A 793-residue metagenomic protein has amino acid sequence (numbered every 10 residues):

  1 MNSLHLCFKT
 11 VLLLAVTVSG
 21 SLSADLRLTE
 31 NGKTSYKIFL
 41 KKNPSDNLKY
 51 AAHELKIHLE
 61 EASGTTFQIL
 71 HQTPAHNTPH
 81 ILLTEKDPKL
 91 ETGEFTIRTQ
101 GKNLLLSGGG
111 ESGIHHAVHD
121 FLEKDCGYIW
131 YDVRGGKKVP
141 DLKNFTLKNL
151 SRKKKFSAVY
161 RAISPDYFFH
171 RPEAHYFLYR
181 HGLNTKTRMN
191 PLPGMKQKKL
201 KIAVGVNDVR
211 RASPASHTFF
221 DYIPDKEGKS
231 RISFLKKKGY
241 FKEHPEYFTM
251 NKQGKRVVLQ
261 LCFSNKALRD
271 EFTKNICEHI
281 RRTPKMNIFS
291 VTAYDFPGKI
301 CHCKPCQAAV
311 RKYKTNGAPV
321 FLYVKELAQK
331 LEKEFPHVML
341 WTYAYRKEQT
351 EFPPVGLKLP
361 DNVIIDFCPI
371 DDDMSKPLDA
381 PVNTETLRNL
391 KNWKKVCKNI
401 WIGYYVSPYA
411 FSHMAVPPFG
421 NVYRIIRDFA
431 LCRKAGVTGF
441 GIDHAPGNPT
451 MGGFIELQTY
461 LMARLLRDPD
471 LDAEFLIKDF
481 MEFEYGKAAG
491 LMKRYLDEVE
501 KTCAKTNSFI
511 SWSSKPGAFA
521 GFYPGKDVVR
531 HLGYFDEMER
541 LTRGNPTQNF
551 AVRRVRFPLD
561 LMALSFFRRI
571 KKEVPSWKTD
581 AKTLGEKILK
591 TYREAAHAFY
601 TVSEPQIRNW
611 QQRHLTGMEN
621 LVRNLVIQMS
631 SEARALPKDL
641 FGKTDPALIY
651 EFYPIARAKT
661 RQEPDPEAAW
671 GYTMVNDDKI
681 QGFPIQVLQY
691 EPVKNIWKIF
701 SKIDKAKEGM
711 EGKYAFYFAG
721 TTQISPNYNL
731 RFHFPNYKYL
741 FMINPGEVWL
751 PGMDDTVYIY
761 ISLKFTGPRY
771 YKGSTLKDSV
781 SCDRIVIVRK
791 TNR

Functional and structural regions predicted by a protein language model:
L13-L14, L22-T96, D132, V139-K153: Acidic, contiguous N-terminal accessory segments
A51-E54, H58, P88-L322, Q329-P336 (+3 more regions): Feature activates predominantly on carbohydrate-active enzymes
A267-D270, E278, T384-G490, R494 (+1 more regions): Structured mid-domain segments that build the active-site/substrate or prosthetic-cofactor binding neighborhood
A309-L327, L357-D379, L461-L471: Acidic, His- and aromatic-enriched active-site or binding-groove loops in soluble protein domains that engage sugars
T342-D371, M414-N421, P449-Q458: Substrate-binding cleft/loops of secretory-pathway carbohydrate-active enzymes
M462-G720, L730, F734, F741 (+1 more regions): Catalytic domains of carbohydrate-active enzymes that cleave complex glycans
P726-L730, V748-L763: Noncatalytic modules at the cell exterior or secretory-pathway interfaces, chiefly beta-strand-rich lectin/adhesion
F732, Y760-L776: Short beta-strand-plus-loop segments that form exposed binding edges in beta-rich domains
